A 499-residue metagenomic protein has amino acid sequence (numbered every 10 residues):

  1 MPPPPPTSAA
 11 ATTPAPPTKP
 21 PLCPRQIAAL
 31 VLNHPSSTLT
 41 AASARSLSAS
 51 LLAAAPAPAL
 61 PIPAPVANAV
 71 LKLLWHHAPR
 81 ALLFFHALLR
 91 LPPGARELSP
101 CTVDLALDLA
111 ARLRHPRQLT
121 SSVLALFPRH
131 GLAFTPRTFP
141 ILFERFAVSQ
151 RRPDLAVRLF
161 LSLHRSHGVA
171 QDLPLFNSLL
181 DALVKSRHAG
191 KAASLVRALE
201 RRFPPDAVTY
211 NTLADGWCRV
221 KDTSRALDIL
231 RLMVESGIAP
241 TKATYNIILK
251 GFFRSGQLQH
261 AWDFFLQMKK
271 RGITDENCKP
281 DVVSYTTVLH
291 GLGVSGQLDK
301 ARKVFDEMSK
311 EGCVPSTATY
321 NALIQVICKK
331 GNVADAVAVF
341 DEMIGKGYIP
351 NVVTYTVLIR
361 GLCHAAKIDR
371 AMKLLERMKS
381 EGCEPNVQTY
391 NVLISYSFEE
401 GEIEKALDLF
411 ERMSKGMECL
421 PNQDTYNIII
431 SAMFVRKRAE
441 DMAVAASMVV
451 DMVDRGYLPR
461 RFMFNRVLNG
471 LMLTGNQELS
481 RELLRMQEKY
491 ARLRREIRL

Functional and structural regions predicted by a protein language model:
M1-S194, A198, P204, V208 (+4 more regions): N-terminal targeting peptides
P63-A67, S99, V103, T120 (+30 more regions): Pentatricopeptide repeat
P79, R117, D154, G190 (+8 more regions): Residue register within tetratricopeptide repeats
F84, S122-V123, L159, L195 (+8 more regions): Alpha-helical solenoid repeat scaffolds, predominantly canonical TPR units
A87, A125-L126, S162, A198 (+8 more regions): The canonical alpha-helical register within tetratricopeptide repeats
P92-A95, G131, H167-G168, R187 (+15 more regions): Inter-helix linker motif
A147-V148, V184, C218, F253 (+6 more regions): Non-globular disordered terminal and juxtamembrane segments underlying protein topogenesis/assembly
M442-L499: C-terminal interaction modules of eukaryotic adaptor/scaffold proteins
